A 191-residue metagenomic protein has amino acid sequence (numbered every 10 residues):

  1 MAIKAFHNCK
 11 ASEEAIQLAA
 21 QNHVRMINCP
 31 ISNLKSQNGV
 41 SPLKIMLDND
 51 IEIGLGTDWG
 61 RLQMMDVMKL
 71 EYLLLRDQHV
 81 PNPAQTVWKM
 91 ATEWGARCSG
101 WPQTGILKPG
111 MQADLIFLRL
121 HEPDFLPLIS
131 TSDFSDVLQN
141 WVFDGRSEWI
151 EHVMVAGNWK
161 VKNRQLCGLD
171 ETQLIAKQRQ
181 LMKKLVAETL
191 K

Functional and structural regions predicted by a protein language model:
M1-L62, R76-P81: Active-site core of metal-dependent hydrolases
K10, E14, N38-S41, W59-D66 (+6 more regions): Conserved active-site and cofactor/substrate-binding residues in soluble primary-metabolism enzymes
A20-Q21, L47-N49, K108-M111, D133-F134 (+1 more regions): A structural signal for short secondary-structure junctions
P42-L126: His/Asp/Glu-enriched, well-ordered alpha-helical/loop segment that forms or immediately abuts the divalent-metal
L73, R97-G100, N158-W159, Q180-A187: Generic secondary-structure signature for well-ordered alpha-helical cores
A84-V87, L126-F134, V186-T189: Short, positively charged
A113-G168, T172: C-terminal cap of metal-dependent C-N hydrolases
N163-K191: Intein/HINT protein-splicing elements and their conserved insertion hotspots or analogous self-processing inserts
